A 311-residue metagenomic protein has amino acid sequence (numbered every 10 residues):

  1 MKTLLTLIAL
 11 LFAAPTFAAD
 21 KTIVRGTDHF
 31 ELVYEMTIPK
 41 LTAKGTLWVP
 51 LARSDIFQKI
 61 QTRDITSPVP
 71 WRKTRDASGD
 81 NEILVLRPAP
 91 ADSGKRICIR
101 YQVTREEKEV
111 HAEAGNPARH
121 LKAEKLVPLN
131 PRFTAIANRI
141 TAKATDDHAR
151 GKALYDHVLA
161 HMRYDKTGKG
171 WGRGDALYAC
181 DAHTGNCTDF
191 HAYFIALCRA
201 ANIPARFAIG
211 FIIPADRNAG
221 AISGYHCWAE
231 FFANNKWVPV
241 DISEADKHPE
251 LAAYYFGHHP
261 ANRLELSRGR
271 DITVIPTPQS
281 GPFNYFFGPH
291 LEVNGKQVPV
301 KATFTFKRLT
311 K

Functional and structural regions predicted by a protein language model:
T3-A14: Sec-dependent N-terminal signal peptides
A19-E107: Intrinsically disordered, low-complexity N-terminal segments that are enriched in acidic
K40-T42, A89-K95, A142-T145, R199-N202 (+1 more regions): A short, structured loop/turn motif at beta-sheet edges
L47, L154, A229: Terminal peptide-recognition signature
D76, R96-D181: Acidic low-complexity segments
R150, L154, H183-C198: Active-site nucleophilic cysteine motif
A192-S280: Hydrophobic/aromatic-rich core segments of domains that either
Y255-K311: Alpha-helical and coiled-coil interaction segments, frequently adjacent to or embedded within charge-biased
